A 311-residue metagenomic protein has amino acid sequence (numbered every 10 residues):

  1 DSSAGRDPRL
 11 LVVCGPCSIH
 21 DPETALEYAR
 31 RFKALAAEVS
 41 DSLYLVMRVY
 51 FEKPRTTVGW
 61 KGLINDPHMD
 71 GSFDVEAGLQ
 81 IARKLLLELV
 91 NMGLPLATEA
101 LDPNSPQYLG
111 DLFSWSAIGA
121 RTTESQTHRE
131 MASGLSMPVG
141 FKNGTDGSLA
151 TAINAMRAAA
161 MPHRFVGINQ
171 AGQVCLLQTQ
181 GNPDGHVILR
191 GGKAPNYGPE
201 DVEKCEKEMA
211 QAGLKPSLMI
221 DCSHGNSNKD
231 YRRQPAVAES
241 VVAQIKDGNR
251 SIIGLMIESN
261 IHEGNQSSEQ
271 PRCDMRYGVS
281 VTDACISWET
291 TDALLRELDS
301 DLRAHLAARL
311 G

Functional and structural regions predicted by a protein language model:
D1-S3: N- or domain-start disorder-to-order transition segments that initiate the globular core
L11-T24, D283: Conserved phosphate/anionic-ligand binding catalytic regions in large, soluble enzymes, centered on
G15, I220, S287: Conserved, mostly hydrophobic/aromatic
A29, S42-Y197, D201-V202, H224-G225 (+6 more regions): Active-site-facing alpha/beta catalytic cores
K33-A34: N-terminal intrinsically disordered, cationic/polar leader segments that include organellar targeting peptides
L189-G192, N196, K204-M219: A contiguous, surface-oriented mixed alpha/beta subdomain in the mid-to-C-terminal portion of proteins that forms
L214-L218, C222-Y231: Active-site clefts of carbohydrate-active enzymes
N260-L306: Internal helix-turn-beta structural module
